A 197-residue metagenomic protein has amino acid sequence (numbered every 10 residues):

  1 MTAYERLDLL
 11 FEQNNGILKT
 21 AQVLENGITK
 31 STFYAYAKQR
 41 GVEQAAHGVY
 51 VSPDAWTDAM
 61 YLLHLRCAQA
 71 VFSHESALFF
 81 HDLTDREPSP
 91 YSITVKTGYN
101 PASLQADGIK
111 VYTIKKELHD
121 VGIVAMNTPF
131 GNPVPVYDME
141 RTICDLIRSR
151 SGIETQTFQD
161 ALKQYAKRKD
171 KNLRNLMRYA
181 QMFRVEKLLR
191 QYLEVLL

Functional and structural regions predicted by a protein language model:
A3-L10: Short helix->loop/beta-hairpin flanking segments within DNA-binding domains
R6, G16-Q22, A37, A45 (+1 more regions): Nucleic-acid-binding surface
L10-N14, N26-I28: Helix-start/capping segments and mature chain N-termini
N26-K38: Short amphipathic alpha-helical interaction segments
